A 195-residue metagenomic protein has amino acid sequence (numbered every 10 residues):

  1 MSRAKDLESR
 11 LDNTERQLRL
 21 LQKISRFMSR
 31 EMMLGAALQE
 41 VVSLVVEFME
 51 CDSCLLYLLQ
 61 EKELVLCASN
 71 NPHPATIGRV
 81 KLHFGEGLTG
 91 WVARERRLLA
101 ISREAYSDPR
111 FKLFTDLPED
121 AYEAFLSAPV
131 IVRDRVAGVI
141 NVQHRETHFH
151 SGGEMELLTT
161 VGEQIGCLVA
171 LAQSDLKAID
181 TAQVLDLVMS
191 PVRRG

Functional and structural regions predicted by a protein language model:
M1-R30, G35, A137, L168-R194: Signal-transmission linkers at sensory-effector interfaces
Q22, R30-C67, T76, E86 (+2 more regions): Helix-loop-beta substructure at the N-terminus of cytosolic sensory domains that couple signal/ligand detection
E61, A75-L99: Acidic/proline- and glycine-rich, intrinsically disordered low-complexity segments that serve as regulatory linkers
P72, V139-H148: Short beta-strand-to-loop transition segments that serve as allosteric relay/switch motifs in sensory/regulatory domains
P74-A75, S102-A124, L187: Signal-transducing coupling segments at domain and membrane junctions
E123-I131: A short, aliphatic-rich beta-strand micro-motif
T159-G166: Allosteric cytosolic regulatory segments
